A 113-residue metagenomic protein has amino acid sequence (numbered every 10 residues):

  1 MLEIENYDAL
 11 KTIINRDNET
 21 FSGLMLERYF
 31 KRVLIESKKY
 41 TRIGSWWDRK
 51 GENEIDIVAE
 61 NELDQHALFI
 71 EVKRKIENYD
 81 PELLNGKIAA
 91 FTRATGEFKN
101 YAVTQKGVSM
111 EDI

Functional and structural regions predicted by a protein language model:
M1-I113: A cross-kingdom feature that marks ATP-driven nucleic-acid transaction machinery
